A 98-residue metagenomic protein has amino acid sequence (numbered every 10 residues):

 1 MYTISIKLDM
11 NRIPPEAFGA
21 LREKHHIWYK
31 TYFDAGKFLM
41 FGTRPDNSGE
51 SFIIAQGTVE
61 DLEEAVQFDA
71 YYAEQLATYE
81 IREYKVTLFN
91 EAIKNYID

Functional and structural regions predicted by a protein language model:
M1-D98: Conserved, structured core segments of small domains
